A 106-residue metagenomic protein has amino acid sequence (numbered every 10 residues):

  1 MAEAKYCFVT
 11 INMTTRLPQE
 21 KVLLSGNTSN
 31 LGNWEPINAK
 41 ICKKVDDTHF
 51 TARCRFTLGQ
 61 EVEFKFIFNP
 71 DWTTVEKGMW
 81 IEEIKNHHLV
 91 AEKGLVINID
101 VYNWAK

Functional and structural regions predicted by a protein language model:
M1, N27, N103-K106: Peripheral membrane interaction modules
A4-Y6: N-terminal edge beta-strand
F8, M13-G59, N69-E92: Aromatic-rich carbohydrate-binding modules that target alpha-glucans
Q60-F64: Exposed beta-strand face motif in extracellular beta-rich ectodomains
G94-K106: Compositionally biased low-complexity segments at domain edges in trafficked proteins and select soluble regulators
